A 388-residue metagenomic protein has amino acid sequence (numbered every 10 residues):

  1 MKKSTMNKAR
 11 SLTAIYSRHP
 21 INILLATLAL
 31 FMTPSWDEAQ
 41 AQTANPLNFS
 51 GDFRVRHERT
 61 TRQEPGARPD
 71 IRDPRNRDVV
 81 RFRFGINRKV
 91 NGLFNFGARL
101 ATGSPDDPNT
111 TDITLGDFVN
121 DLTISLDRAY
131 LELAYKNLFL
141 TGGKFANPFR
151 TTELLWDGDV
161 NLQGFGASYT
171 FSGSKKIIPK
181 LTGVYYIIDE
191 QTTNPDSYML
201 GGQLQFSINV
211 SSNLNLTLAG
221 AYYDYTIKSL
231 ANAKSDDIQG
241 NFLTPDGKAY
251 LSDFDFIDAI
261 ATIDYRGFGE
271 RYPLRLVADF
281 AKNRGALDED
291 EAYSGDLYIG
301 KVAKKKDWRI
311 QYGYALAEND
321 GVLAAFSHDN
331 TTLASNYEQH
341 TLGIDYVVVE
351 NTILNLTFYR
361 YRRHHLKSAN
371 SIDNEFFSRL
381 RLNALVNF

Functional and structural regions predicted by a protein language model:
M1-A44: Cleavable N-terminal export/targeting peptides
E38-L140, S168-P179, I208-L214, T262 (+2 more regions): Beta-barrel outer-membrane channel/assembly domains of diderm bacteria
E64-D70, T111-T114, F149-R150, I188 (+2 more regions): Extracytoplasmic loops and strand-loop junctions of Gram-negative outer membrane beta-barrel proteins
P108-D112, G143, T151-W156: Short, conserved acidic/polar surface loops in the N-terminal third of protein domains
A134-F139, P148-I310, Y314-L316, F358 (+2 more regions): Signature for the C-terminal beta-barrel architecture of outer-membrane proteins
A231, V322-A325, K367: Short conserved micro-motifs at the rims of enzyme active sites and ligand-binding pockets
K306-Y359: C-terminal hydrophobic structural anchor segments that stabilize assembly/packing rather than catalytic chemistry
